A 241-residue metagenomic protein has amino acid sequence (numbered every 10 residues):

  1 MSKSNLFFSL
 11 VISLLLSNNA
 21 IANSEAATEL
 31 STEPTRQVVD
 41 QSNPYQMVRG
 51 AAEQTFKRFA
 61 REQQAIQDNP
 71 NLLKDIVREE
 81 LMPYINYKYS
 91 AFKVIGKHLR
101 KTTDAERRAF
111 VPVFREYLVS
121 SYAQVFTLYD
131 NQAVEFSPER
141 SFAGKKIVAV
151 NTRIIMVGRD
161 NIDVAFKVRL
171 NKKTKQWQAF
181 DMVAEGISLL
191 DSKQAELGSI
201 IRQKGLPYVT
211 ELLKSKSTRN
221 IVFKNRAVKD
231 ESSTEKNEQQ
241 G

Functional and structural regions predicted by a protein language model:
M1-F8: Bacterial N-terminal signal peptides that target proteins for export
S9-N18: Bacterial N-terminal signal peptides
N18-E25: Sec/Tat signal peptide C-region and signal peptidase I cleavage site
T35-Y122: Early exported N-terminus immediately downstream of N-terminal targeting peptides
V39, R61-Q64, D68, K101-A105 (+6 more regions): Surface-exposed, polar/charged faces of alpha-helical domains in mature secreted/periplasmic/lumenal proteins
S121-I162, K216-Q240: Surface-exposed, charged secondary-structure patches
D163-D191: Short beta-strand edge/turn micro-motifs at domain boundaries
A184-G241: Low-complexity, intrinsically disordered terminal/linker segments enriched in charged and Gly/Pro repeats
